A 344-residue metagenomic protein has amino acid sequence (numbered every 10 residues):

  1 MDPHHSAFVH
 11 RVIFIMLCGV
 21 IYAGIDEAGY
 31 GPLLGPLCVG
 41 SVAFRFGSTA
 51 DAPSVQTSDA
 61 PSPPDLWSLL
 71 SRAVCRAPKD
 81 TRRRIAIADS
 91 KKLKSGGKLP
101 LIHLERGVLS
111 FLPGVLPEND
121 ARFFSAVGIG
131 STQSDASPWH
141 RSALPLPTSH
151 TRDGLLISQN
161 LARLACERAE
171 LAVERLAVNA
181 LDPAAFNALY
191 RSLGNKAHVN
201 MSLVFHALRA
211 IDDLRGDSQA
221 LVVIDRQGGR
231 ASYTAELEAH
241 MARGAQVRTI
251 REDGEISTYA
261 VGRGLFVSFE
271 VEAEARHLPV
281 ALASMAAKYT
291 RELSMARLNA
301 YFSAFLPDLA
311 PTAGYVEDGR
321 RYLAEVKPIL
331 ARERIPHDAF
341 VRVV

Functional and structural regions predicted by a protein language model:
A7-V344: RNase H-like, Mg2+-dependent phosphodiesterase core, and more generally RNA phosphate-backbone-engaging helix-loop
